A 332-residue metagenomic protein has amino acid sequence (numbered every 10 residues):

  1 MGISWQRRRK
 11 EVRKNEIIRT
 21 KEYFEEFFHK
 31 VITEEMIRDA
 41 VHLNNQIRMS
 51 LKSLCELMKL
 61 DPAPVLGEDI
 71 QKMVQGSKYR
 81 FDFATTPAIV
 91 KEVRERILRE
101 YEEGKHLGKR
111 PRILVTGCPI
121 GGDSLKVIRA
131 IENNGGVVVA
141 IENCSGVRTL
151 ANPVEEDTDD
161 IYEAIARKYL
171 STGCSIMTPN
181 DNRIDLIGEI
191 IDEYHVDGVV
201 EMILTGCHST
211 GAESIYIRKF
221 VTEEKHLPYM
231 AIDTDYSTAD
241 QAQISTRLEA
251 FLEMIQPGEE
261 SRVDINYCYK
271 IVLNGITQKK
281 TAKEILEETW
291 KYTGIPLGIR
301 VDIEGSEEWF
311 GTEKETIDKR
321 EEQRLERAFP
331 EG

Functional and structural regions predicted by a protein language model:
M1-I32, A140, C144-S145, T149-E260: Trp/Phe/Arg-rich N-terminal binding region typifying the photolyase-homology
K14, I18-V138, E142-L150: A charged, amphipathic alpha-helical module
A84-K91, M177-D181, A242, K280: Conserved phosphate-coordination/catalytic loops
K109-R112, H195-I203, Y267-C268: Short, surface-exposed connector motifs at secondary-structure boundaries
L114-T116, M202, R300: Short hydrophobic segments within beta-strands
E132, T222-E223, K291: Anion (oxyanion) recognition and catalysis
E260-G332: Hydrophobic, helix-rich cores of sensory/ligand-binding and other regulatory modules that couple small-molecule
